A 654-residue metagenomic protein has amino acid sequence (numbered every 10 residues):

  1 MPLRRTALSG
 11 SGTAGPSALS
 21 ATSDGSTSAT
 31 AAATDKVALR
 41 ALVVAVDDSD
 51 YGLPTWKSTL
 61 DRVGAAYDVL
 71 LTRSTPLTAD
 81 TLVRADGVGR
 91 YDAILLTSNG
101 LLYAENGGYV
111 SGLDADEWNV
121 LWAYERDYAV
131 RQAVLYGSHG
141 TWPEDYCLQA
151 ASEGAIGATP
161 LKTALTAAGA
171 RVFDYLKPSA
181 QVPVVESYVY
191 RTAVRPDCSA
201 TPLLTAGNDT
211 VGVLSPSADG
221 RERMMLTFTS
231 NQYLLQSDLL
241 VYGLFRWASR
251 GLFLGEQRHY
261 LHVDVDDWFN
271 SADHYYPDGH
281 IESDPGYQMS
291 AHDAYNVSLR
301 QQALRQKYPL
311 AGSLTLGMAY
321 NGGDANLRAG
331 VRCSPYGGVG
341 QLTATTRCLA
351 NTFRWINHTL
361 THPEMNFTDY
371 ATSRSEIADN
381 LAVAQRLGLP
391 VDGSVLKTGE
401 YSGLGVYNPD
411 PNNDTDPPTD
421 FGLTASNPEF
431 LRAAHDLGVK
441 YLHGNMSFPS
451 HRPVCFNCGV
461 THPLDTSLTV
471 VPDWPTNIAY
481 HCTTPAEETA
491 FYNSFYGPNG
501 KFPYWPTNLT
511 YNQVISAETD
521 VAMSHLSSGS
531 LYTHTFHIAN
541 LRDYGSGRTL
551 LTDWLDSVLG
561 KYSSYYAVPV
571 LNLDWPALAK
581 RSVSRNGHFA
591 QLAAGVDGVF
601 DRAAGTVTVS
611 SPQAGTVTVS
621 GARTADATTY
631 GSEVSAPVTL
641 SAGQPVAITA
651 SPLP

Functional and structural regions predicted by a protein language model:
M1-A18: Secretory targeting and sorting signals
L39-L42, N99, N119-V120, E125-Y128 (+7 more regions): Metal-dependent polysaccharide deacetylase catalytic core of the NodB/CE4 family, i.e., the active-site-bearing domain
L42-V134, G140-W142: Helical hinge/lid and interdomain linker segments adjacent to catalytic or ligand-binding clefts that mediate domain
V130-G207: An acidic, glycine-rich "communication" segment
Y190-F269, H274-G312, A319-Y320, R332-P335: Non-catalytic propeptide/linker segments at domain boundaries
T229-N231, F245-H274, P475-N572: Catalytic grooves of carbohydrate-active enzymes
G595-T629: Carbohydrate-binding surface patches
S632-P654: C-terminal beta-strand-rich structural cap/linker in extracellular carbohydrate-active enzymes
